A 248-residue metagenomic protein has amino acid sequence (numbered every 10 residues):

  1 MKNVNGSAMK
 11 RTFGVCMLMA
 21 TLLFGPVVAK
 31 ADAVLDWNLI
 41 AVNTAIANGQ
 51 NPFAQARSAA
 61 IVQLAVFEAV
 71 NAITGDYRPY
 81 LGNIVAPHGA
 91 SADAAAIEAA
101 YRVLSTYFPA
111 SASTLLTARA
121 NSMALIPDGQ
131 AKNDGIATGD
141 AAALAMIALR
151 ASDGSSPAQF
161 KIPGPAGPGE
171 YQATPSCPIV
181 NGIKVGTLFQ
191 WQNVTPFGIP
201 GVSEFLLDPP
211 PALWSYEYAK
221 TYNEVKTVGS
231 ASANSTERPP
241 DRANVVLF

Functional and structural regions predicted by a protein language model:
M1-K2, G75: Short regulatory "switch" loops immediately downstream of catalytic or recognition motifs within protein catalytic
K2-C16: Bacterial N-terminal signal peptides that target proteins for export
M9, M17-L18, L64, V70: Enrichment for repetitive, rod-forming helical segments
G14-G25: Bacterial N-terminal signal peptides
K30-F248: Acidic/polar surface patches and capping/hinge elements
